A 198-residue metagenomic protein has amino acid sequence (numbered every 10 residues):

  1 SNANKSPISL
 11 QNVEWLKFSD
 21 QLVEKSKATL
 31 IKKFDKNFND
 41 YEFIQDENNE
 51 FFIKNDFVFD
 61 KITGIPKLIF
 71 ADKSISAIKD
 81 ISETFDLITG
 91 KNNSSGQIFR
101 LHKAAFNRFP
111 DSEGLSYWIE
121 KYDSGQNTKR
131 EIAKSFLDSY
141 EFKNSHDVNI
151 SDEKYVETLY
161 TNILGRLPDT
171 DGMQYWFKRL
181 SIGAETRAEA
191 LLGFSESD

Functional and structural regions predicted by a protein language model:
S1-G90, D152-T158, N162-I163: Acidic, glycine-rich low-complexity repeat segments characteristic of large secreted/surface-exposed proteins
K67-D198: Substrate/cofactor-recognition hotspot
